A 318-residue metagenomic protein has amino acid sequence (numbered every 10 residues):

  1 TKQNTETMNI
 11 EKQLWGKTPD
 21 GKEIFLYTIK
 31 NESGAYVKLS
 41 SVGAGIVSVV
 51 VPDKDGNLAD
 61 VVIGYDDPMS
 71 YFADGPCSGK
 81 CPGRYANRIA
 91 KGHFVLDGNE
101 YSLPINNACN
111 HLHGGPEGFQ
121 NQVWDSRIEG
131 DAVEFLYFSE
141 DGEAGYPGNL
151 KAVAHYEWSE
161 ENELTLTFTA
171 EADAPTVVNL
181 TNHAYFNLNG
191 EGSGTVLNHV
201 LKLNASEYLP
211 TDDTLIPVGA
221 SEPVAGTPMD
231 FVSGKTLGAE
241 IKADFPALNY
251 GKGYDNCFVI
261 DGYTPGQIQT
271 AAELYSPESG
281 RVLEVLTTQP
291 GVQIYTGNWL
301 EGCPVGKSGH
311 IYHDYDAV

Functional and structural regions predicted by a protein language model:
T1-T7: Short, Lys/Arg-enriched N-terminal segments with co-localized hydrophobic residues within the first ~10-30 amino acids
M8-V318: An exposed, glycine/acidic-rich loop-and-rim segment of catalytic or binding clefts
